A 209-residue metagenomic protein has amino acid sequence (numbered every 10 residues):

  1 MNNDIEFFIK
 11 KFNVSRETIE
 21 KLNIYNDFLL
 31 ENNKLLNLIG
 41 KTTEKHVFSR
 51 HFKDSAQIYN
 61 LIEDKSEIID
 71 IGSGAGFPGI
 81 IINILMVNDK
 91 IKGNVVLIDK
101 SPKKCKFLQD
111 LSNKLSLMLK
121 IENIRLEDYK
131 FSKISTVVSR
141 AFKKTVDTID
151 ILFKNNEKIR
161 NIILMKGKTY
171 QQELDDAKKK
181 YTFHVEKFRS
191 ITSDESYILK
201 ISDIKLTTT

Functional and structural regions predicted by a protein language model:
M1-D64, I69, K103-K106, D110-L117: Class I SAM-dependent transferase core
L29, I82, K166: Residue-level signal for inorganic ion chemistry
A56-I134, S139: Conserved SAM/SAH cofactor-binding pocket of Class I
Q109-D110, I149-L152, D175-D176: Short amphipathic alpha-helical segments
R140-K144: Short catalytic micro-motifs in class I SAM-dependent methyltransferases
I149-N161: A short glycine-rich, Lys/Arg-flanked "PGG" loop and its adjoining helix->strand segment in the class I
I159-Y170: Conserved beta-strand signature within the Rossmann-like core of class I S-adenosyl-L-methionine
T169-T209: Active-site capping/gating segments
